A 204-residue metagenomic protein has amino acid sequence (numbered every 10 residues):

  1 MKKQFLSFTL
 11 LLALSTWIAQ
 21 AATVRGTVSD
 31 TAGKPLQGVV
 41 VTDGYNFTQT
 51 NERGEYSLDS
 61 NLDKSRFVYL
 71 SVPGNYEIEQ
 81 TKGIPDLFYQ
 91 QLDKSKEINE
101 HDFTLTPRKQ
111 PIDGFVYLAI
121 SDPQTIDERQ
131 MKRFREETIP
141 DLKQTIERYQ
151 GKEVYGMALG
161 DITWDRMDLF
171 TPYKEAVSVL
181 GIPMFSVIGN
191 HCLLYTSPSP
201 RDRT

Functional and structural regions predicted by a protein language model:
M1-L6: Bacterial N-terminal signal peptides that target proteins for export
F8-T16: Bacterial N-terminal signal peptides
A22-V24, D30-Y45: Short, ordered, surface-exposed loop/turn motifs in non-cytosolic proteins
V24-D30, G54, F103, T196: A short, amphipathic beta-strand motif
D43, D63-Q91: A short, solvent-exposed loop/turn motif at the edges and junctions of modular extracellular/periplasmic domains
Y45-D59: Short, acidic Ser/Thr/Gly-rich low-complexity loop/linker segments typical of extracellular and cell-surface proteins
E79-T171: N-terminal active-site segment of His-dependent metallophosphoesterases
Y195-T204: Single conserved hydrophobic/aromatic residue that forms the stacking wall/gate of nucleotide- or nucleobase-binding
